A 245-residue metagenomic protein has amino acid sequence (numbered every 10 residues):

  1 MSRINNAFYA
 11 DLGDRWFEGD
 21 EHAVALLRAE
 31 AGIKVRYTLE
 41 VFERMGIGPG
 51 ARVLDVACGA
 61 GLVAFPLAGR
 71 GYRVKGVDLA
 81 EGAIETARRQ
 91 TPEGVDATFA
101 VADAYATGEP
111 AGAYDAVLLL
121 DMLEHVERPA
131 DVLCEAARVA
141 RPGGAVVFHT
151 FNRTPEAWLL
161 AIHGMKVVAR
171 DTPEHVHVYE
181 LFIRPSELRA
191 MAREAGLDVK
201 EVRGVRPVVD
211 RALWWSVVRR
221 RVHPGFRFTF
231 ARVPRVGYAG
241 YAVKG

Functional and structural regions predicted by a protein language model:
M1-D20: N-terminal, positively charged/glycine-rich alpha-helical extensions of SAM-dependent methyltransferases
R28-P49: Conserved alpha-helix/loop element of class I SAM-dependent methyltransferases that forms part of the SAM/SAH-binding
L62-A106: Class I SAM-dependent methyltransferase SAM/SAH-binding core
G94, V168, A190, E194 (+1 more regions): A C-terminal cap/extension of S-adenosyl-L-methionine-dependent methyltransferases that defines the acceptor-substrate
Y105-A116: A short acidic, Gly/Pro-enriched loop at the edge of an enzyme's catalytic core that lines a small-molecule cofactor
A130-P142: A short glycine-rich, Lys/Arg-flanked "PGG" loop and its adjoining helix->strand segment in the class I
V147-A169: Conserved class I S-adenosyl-L-methionine
T150, R170-E187: Acceptor-substrate binding/catalytic loop of class I
